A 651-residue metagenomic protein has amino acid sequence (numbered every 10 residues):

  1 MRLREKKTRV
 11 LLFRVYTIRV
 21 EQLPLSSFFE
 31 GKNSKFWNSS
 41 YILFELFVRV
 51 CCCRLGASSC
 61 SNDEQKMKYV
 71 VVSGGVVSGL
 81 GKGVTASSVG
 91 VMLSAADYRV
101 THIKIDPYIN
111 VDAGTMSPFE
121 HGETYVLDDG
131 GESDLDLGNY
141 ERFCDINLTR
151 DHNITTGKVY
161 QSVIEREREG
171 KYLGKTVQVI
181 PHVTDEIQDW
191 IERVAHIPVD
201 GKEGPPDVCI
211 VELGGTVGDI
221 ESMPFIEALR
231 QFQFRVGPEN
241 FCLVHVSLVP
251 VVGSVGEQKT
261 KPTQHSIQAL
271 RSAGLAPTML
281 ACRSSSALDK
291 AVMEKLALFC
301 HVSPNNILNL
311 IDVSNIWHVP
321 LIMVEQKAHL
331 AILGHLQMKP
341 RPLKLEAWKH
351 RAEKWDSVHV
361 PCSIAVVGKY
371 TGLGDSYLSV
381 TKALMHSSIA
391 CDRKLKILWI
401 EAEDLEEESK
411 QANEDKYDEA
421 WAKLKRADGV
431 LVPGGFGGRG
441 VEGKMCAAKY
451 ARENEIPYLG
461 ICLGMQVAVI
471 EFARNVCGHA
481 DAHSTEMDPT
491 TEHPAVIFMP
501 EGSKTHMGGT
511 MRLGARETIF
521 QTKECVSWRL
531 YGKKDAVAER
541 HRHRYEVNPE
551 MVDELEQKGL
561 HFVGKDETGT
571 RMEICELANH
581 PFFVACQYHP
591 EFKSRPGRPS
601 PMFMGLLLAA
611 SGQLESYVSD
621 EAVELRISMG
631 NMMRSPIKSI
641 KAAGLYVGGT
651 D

Functional and structural regions predicted by a protein language model:
L46, C51-G429, G435-G437, K444-Y450 (+3 more regions): Flexible phosphate-sensing "switch/lid" loops adjacent to ATP/NTP-binding sites across phosphate-transfer
S87-V91, K423-V526, P596, M602-L614 (+1 more regions): Cysteine-nucleophile active-site neighborhood
A195, C300, I332-P340, V476-A480 (+1 more regions): Short, hydrophobic alpha-helical segments
T522-D651: C-terminal and late-domain segments of enzyme folds
